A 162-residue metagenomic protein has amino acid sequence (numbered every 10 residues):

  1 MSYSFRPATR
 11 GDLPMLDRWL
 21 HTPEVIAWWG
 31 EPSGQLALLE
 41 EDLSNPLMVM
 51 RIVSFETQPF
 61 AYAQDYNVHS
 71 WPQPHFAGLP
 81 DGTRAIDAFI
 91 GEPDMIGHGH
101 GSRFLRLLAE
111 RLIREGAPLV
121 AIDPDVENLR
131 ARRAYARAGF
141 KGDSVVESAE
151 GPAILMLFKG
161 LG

Functional and structural regions predicted by a protein language model:
M1-S2, P7-E40, F60, G162: A short, well-structured alpha-helix characteristic of acyl/acetyltransferase catalytic modules
L39-M95, R111, G160-L161: Acetyl-CoA-dependent GNAT
L79, G101, L105, A149: Short, conserved glycine- and acidic-residue-centered signature motifs in active-site or ligand-binding loops
D81-T83, L119, A153: Structural motif
G91, G97-R111, R133-R137: Conserved acetyl-CoA-binding loop-helix of GNAT-fold acetyltransferases
L112-P124: Conserved GNAT acetyl-CoA-binding A-motif
I122-R132, S148-P152, K159-L161: Conserved beta-strand-loop-alpha-helix junction that forms the acyl-donor binding cleft
A136-V145, G162: Conserved acetyl-CoA-binding loop of GNAT-fold acetyltransferases
